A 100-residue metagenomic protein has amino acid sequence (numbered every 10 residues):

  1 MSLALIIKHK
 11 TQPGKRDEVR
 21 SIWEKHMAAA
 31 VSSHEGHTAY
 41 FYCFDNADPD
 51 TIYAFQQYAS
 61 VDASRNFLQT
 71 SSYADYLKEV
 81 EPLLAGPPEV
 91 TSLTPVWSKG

Functional and structural regions predicted by a protein language model:
S2, T38-D50, Y76-G100: Glycine-rich beta-strand-turn "strand-cap" elements at beta-sheet edges
L3-K10, A39-L68, E89: Short, well-ordered beta-strand segments in beta-rich or mixed alpha/beta enzyme and ligand-binding folds
K10-P13, W97: Short histidine/acidic/glycine/proline-rich micro-motifs that form metal- and phosphate-coordinating active-site loops
K15-A39, S72-Y76, E81: Short amphipathic alpha-helical segments
R16-E18, A63, K99: Intrinsically disordered, low-complexity acidic/polar segments
E35, A59, A85: Short conserved AdoMet
